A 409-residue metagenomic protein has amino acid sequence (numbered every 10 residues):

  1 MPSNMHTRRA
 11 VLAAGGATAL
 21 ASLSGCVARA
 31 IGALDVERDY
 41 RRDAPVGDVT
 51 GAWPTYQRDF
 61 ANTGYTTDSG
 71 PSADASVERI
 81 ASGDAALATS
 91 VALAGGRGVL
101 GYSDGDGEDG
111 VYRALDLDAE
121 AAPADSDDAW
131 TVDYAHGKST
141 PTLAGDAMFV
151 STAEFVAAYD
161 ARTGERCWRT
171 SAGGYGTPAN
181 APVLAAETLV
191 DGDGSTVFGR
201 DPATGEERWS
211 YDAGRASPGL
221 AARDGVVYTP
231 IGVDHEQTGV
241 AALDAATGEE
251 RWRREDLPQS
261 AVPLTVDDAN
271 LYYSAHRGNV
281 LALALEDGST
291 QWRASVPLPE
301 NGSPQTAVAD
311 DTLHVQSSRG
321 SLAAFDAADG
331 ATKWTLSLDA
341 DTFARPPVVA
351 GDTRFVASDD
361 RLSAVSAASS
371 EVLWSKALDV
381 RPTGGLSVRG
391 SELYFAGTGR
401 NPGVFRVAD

Functional and structural regions predicted by a protein language model:
M1-D409: Terminal disorder- and signal-encoded targeting elements
